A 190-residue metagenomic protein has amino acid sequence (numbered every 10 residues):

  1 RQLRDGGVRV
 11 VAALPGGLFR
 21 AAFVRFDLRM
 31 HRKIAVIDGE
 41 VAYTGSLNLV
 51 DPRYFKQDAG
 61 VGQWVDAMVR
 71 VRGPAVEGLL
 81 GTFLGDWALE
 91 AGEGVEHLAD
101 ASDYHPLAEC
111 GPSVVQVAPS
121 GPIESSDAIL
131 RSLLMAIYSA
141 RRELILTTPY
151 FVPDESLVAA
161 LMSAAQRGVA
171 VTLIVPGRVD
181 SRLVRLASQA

Functional and structural regions predicted by a protein language model:
R1-A190: Charged, low-complexity intrinsically disordered terminal segments
